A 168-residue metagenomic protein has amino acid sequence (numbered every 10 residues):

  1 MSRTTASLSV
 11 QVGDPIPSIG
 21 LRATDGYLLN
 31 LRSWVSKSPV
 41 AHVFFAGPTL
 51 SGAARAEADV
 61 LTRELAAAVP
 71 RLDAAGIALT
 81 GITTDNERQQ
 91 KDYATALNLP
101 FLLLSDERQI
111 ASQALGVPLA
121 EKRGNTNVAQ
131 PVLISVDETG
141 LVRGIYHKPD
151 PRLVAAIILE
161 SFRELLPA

Functional and structural regions predicted by a protein language model:
M1-A168: Chalcogenol-based redox active-site neighborhoods
